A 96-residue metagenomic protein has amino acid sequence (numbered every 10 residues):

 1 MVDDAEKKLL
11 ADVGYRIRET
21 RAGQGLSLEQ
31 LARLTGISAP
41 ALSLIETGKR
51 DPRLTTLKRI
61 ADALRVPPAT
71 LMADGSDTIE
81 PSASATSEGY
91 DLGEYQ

Functional and structural regions predicted by a protein language model:
M1-G23: A short, Lys/Arg-rich alpha-helix, primarily the initiator
V2, A73-Q96: Short, charged recognition helix plus adjacent turn of helix-turn-helix-like nucleic-acid-binding domains
Y15-L34, R59: Short basic helix-loop element that most often maps to the first helix and adjoining turn of HTH DNA-binding modules
R33, L44, A73: Phosphate-coordinating loops and pocket residues in cytosolic domains that bind phosphorylated ligands
G36, T55-T70: DNA major-groove recognition helix of helix-turn-helix/homeodomain DNA-binding modules
G36-D51: Recognition helix of helix-turn-helix/homeodomain-like DNA-binding domains that insert into the DNA major groove
